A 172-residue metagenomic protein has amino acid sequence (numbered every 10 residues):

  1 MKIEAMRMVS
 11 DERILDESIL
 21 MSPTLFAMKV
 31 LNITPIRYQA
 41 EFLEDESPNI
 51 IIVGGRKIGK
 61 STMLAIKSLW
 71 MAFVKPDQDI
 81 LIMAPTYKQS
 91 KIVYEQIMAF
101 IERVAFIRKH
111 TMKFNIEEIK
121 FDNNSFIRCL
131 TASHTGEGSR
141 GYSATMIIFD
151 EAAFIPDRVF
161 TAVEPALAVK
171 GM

Functional and structural regions predicted by a protein language model:
M1-M172: Phosphate/NTP-binding elements of NTP-utilizing enzymes
